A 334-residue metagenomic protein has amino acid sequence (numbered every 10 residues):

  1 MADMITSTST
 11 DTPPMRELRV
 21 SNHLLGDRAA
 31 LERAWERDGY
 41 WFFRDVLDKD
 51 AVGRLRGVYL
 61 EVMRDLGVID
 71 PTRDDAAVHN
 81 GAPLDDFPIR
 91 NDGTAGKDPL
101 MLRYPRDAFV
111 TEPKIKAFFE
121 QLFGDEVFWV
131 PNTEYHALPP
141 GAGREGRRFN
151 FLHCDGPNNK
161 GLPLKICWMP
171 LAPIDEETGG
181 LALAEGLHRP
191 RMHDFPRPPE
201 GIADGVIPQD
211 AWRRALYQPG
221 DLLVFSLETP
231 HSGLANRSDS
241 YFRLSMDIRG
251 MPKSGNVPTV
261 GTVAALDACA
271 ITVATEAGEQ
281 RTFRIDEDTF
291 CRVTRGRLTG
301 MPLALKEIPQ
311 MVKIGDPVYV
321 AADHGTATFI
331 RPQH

Functional and structural regions predicted by a protein language model:
A2-D38, R44-L152, N158: Non-heme Fe(II)-dependent double-stranded beta-helix
A2-S21, D65-R73, R197, L222-V224 (+4 more regions): Non-heme Fe(II)/2-oxoglutarate
P157-E176, L216-P219, V224, I248-P252: Short, conserved beta-strand element in jelly-roll/cupin
I174-S232: Double-stranded beta-helix
R191-A203, T282-T299: Short, basic/aromatic beta-hairpin or loop at an interaction surface
N256-T282, T294-H334: Short, flexible, surface-exposed loop segments at domain boundaries
